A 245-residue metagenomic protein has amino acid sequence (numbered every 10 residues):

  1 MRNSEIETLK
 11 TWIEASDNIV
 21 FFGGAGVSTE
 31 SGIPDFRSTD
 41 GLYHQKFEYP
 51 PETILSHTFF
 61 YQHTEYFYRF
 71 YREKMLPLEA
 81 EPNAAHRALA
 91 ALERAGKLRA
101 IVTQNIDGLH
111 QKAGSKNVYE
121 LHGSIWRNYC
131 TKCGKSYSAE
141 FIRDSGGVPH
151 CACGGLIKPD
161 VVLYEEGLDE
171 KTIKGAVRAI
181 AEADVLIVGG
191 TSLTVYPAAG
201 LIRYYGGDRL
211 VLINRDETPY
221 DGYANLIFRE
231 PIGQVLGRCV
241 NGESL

Functional and structural regions predicted by a protein language model:
M1-L245: Conserved catalytic core of sirtuin-type NAD+-dependent deacylases
